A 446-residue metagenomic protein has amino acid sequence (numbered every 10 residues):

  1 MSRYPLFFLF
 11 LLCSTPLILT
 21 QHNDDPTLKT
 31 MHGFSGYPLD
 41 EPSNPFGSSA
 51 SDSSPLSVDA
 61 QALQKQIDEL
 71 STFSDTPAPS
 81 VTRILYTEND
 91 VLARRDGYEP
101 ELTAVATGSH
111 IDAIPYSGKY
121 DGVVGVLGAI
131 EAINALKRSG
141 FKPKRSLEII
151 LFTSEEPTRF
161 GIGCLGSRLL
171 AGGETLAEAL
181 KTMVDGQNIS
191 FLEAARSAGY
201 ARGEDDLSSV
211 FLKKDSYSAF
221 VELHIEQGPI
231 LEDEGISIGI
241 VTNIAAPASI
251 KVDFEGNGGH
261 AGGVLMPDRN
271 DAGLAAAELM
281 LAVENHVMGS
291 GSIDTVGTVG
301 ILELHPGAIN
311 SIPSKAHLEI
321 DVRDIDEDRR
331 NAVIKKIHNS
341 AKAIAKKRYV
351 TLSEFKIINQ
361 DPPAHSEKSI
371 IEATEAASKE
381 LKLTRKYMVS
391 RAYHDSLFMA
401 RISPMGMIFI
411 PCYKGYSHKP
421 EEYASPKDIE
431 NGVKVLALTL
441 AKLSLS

Functional and structural regions predicted by a protein language model:
M1-L9: Classical eukaryotic N-terminal signal peptides for Sec-dependent ER targeting/secretion, especially the positively
C13-T82, S311-I312: N-terminal hydrophobic or amphipathic helices/low-complexity stretches enriched in small/hydrophobic/Pro/Gly
M31, G36-P45, T242-I244, H260-S290 (+4 more regions): His/Asp/Glu-rich mid-to-C-terminal helical/loop segments that flank catalytic regions of hydrolases
P55-V58, A62, F73-T76, G108-S109 (+1 more regions): Zn-dependent metallopeptidase/amidohydrolase metal-coordination segment
S57, F73-P77, N89, N188-I244 (+3 more regions): Active-site-adjacent substrate-binding region of metalloamidase/peptidase-like peptide-processing proteins
S57-G118, L136: Acidic/His- and Gly-rich active-site-bordering loop/insert found across diverse amide/peptide-bond hydrolases
L70, T107-H110, Y116-E156, A248-F254 (+4 more regions): Alpha-helical metal-binding/catalytic segments enriched in His/Glu/Asp
I114-Y116, Y120-I238, E284-S311, K315-R323 (+2 more regions): Acidic/histidine-rich catalytic neighborhood of metal-dependent amide-processing enzymes
